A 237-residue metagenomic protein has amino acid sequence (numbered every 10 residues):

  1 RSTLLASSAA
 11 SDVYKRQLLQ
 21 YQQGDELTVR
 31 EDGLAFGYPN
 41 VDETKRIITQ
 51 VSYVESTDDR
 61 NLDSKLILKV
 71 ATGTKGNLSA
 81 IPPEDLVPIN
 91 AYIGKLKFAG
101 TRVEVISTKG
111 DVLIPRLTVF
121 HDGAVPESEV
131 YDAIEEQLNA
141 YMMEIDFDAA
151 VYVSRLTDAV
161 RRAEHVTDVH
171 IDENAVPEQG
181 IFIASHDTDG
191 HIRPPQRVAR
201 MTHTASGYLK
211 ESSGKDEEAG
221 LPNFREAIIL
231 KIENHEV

Functional and structural regions predicted by a protein language model:
R1-V237: Short beta-strand/helix segments in adaptor/scaffold domains that form protein-protein interfaces within large
